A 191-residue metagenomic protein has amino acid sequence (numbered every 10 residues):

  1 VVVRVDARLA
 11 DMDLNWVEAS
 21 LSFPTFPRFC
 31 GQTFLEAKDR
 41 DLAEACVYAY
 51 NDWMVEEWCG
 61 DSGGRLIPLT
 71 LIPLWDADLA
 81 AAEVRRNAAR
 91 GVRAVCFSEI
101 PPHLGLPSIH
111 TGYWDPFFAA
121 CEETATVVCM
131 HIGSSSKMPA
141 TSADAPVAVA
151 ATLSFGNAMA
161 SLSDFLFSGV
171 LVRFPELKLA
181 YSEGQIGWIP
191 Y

Functional and structural regions predicted by a protein language model:
V1-Y191: Helix-coil boundary/capping segments in enzymes
